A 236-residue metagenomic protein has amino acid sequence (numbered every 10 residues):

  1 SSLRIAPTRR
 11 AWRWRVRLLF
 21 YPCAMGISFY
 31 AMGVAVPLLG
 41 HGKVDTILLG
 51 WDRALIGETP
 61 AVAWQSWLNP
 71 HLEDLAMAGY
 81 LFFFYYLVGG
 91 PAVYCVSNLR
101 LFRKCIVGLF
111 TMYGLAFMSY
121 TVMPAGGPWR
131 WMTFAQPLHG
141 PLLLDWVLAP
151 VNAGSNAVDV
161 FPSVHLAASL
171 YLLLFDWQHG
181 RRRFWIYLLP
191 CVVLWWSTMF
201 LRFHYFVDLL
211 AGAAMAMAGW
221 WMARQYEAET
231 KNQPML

Functional and structural regions predicted by a protein language model:
L3-T8, R224-M235: Membrane-interface capping segments at transmembrane-helix boundaries
W12-Y86: N-terminal transmembrane-helix/juxtamembrane module of multi-pass inner/ER membrane proteins
R15-C23, V88-P124, Y187: Interfacial segments of alpha-helical transmembrane regions
G26-I27, Y113-T121, C191-F200: Aromatic-anchored segments of alpha-helical transmembrane domains
Y30-T46, G50, M112-P137: Transmembrane alpha-helix/helix-exit interface in multi-pass inner-membrane proteins
G89-V96, L166-F184, A214-A223: Membrane-interfacial alpha-helical segments at the cytosolic side of multi-pass membrane proteins
M118-F184: Membrane-interfacial catalytic/cofactor-binding modules of polytopic membrane enzymes
G127-W131, V160, L194-G219: Interfacial helix-loop-helix junctions of multi-pass membrane proteins
